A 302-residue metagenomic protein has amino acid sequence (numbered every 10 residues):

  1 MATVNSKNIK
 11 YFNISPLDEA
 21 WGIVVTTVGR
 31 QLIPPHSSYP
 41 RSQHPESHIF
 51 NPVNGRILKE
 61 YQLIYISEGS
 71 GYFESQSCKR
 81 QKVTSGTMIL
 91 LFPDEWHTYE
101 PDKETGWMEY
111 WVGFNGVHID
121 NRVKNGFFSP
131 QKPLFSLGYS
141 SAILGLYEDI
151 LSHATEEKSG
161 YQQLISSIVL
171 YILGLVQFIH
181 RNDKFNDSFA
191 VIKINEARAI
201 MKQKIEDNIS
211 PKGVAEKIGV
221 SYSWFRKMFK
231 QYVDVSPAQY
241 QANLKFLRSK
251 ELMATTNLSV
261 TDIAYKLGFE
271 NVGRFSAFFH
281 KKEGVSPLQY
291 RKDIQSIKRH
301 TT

Functional and structural regions predicted by a protein language model:
M1-Q81, K103, Q295-T302: Generic protein-terminus/edge-of-domain signal
N13, R122-D183, A199: Amphipathic alpha-helical segments enriched in hydrophobic/aromatic residues interleaved with Lys/Arg
E60, A190, I194-R198, A242-F246 (+1 more regions): Short, leucine-enriched amphipathic alpha-helices that occur as contiguous helical runs
V83-W96: Conserved metal-binding segment of the jelly-roll/cupin
D94-V117: Ligand-binding loop in jelly-roll beta-barrel domains
S140, L144, Q162, S166 (+3 more regions): Short, structured helix-loop boundary elements
I200-F246, N257-L258, D262-D293: Basic/polar phosphate-binding segments, predominantly the helix-turn-helix DNA-binding elements of transcriptional
